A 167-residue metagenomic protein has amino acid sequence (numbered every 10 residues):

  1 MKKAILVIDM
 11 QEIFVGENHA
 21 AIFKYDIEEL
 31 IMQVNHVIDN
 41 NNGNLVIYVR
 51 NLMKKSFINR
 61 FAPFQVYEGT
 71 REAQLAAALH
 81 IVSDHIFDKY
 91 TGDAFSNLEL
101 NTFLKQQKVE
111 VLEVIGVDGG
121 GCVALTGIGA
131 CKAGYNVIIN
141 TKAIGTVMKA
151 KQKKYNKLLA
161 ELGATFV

Functional and structural regions predicted by a protein language model:
M1-I81, H85, T165: Active-site acidic carboxylates
A4, N44-V46, E110-V111, N136-I138: Residues at the starts of beta-strands that form the adenosine-phosphate
K24, F64-Y67, C131-K132, K154-L158: Short, hinge-like loop/turn segments at secondary-structure boundaries
G69-V117: Internal catalytic-core helix/loop-beta-alpha segment that presents or stabilizes conserved functional determinants
S96-N97, C122-A124: Short, well-ordered alpha-helical microsegments
E113-V117, Y135-K149: A short glycine-rich beta-strand->turn/loop micro-motif centered on a GG-aromatic cluster
V123-A133: Short Gly/Thr/Asp-enriched flexible loops that form oxyanion-binding sites at enzyme active sites
V147-E161: Active-site-proximal loop->helix
